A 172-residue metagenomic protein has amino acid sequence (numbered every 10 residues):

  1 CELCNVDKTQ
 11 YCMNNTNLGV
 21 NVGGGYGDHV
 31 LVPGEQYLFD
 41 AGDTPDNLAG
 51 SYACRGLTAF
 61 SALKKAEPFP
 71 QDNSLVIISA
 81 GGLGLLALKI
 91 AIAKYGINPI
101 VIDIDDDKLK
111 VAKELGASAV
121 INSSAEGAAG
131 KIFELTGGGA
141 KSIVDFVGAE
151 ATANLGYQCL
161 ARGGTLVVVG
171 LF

Functional and structural regions predicted by a protein language model:
E2-I78: NAD(P)H dinucleotide-binding glycine-rich loop of Rossmann-like/cofactor-binding domains, especially the beta1-alpha1
L3-V6, K94, E114, A161: Flexible glycine/serine/alanine-rich "lid" or loop that lines and gates the nucleotide-sugar donor pocket in diverse
K8, V20, G25-Y26, L57 (+6 more regions): Gly/Ser/Thr-rich helix-start
C12, G24, H29-V30, S61 (+5 more regions): Basic, gly/Ser/Thr/Pro-rich low-complexity segments located predominantly at protein N termini
D43-K131: Mid-domain Rossmann-like dinucleotide-binding core that forms the NAD(H)/NADP(H) cofactor-binding site
E67-Q71, I104, K110-F172: Glycine-rich cofactor phosphate-binding loops and adjacent beta1-alpha1 units of small-molecule cofactor enzyme domains
